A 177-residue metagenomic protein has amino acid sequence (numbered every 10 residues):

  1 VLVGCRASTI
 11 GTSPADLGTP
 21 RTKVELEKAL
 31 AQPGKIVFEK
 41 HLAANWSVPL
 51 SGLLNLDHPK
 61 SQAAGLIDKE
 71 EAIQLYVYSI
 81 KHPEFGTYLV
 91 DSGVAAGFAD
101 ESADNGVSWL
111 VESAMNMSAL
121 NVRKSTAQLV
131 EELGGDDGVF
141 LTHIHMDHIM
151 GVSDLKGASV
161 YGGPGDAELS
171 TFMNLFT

Functional and structural regions predicted by a protein language model:
C5-K124: Metallo-beta-lactamase
I10-T12, V94-T177: Active-site HxH/HxHxD metal-binding segment of metal-dependent hydrolases
